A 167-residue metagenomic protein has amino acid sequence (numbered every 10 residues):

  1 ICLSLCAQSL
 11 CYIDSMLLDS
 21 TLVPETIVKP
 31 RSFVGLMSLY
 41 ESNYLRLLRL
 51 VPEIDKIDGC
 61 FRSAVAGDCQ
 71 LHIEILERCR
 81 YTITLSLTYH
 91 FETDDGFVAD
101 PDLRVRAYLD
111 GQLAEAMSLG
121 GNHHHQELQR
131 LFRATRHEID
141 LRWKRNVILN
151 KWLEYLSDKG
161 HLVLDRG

Functional and structural regions predicted by a protein language model:
I1-A7: Extreme N-terminal basic, low-complexity initiation segments that serve as generic localization/processing leaders
S9-Y44, L48-C60, A64-D68, I75 (+2 more regions): Eukaryotic low-complexity, non-globular regulatory regions
P30, A64, T82, F91-T93 (+2 more regions): Extended interaction-bearing regions that mediate binding to partners or small molecules
A66-L103: Amphipathic, interaction-prone secondary-structure segments
L87-Y89, A107, S118: Residue-level recognition of conserved beta-strand positions in structured domain cores
R104-D110: Short beta-strand micro-motifs enriched in acidic
M117-E127: Short, solvent-exposed aromatic-acidic interface loops
G120, L131-G167: Helix-rich interaction surfaces within compact, conserved domain-sized segments that mediate assembly or partner
